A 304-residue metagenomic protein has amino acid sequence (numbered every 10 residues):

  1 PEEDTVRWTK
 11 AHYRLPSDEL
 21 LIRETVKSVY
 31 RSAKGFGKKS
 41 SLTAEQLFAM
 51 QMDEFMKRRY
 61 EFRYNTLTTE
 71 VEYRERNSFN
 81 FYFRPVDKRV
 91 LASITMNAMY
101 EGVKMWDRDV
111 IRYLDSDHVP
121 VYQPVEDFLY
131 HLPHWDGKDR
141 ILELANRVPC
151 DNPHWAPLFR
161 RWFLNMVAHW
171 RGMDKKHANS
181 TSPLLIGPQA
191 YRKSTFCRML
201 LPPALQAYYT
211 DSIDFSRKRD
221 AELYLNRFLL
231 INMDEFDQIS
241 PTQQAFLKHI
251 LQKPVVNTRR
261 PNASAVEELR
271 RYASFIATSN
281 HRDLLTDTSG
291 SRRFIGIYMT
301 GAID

Functional and structural regions predicted by a protein language model:
P1-R140, C150-P157: N-terminal nucleic-acid engagement/recognition segments and initiation subdomains in replication, restriction
Y113-N226: P-loop NTPase catalytic core of nucleic-acid-dependent motor ATPases
D211-F215, V256-P261, T278: Short gly/ser/thr-rich secondary-structure transition/capping motifs
A221-N226, R260-T278: AAA+/SF3 P-loop NTPase mechanochemical coupling elements
F228-Q252, L284-S291: Conserved AAA+/SF3 P-loop NTPase catalytic/coupling segment centered on the Walker-B
L230-D237, N257-T258, F275-H281: Conserved catalytic/coupling elements of P-loop NTPase cores
Q244-E267: Conserved catalytic/switch belt of AAA+ P-loop NTPases
L285-I303: A short helix-turn-beta junction within AAA+ P-loop NTPase domains corresponding to the substrate/partner-engaging
